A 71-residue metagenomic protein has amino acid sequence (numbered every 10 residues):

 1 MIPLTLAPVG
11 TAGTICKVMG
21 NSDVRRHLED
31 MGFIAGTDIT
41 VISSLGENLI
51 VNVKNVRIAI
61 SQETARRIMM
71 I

Functional and structural regions predicted by a protein language model:
M1-I71: Compact, glycine-rich, soluble single-domain proteins
